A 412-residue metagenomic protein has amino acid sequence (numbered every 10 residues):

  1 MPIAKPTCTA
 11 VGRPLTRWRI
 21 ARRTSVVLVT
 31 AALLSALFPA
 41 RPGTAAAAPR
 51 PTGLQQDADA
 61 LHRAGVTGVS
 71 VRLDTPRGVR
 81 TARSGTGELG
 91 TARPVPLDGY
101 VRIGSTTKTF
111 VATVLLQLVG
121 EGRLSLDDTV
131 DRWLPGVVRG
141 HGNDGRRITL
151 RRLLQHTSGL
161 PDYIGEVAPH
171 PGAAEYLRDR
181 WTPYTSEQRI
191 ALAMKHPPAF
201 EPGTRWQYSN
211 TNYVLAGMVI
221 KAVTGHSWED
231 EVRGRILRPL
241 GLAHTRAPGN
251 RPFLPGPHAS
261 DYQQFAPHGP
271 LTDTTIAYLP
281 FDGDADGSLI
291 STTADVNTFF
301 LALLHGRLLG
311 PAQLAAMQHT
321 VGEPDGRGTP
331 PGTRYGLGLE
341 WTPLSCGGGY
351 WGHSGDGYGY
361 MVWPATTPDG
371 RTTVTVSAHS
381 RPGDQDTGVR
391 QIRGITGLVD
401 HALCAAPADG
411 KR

Functional and structural regions predicted by a protein language model:
M1-A47: Secretory targeting and sorting signals
P2-C8, G43-A82, T274-R412: Catalytic loop of the DD-peptidase/beta-lactamase superfamily, centered on the K-T-G motif and neighboring
A58, R72-D74, R102-T129, W206 (+6 more regions): Primarily hydrophobic membrane-targeting regions of prokaryotic envelope proteins
A60, T113, Q117, R132 (+9 more regions): Residue-level signal for well-ordered alpha-helical scaffold segments within enzymatic catalytic domains
T67, G90-R152, F200-S209, D284: Short active-site loop at a secondary-structure junction that contains or immediately precedes the catalytic residue(s)
L73-L89, R93-P94, R102: N-terminal carbohydrate-binding/catalytic regions of secreted carbohydrate-active enzymes
V79, H141-Y350: Short, surface-exposed loop or secondary-structure junction motifs that flank catalytic or metal-binding residues
G85, P96, D131, Q318 (+1 more regions): Residue-level detector of conserved, well-ordered beta-strand and adjacent loop positions that form binding/recognition
